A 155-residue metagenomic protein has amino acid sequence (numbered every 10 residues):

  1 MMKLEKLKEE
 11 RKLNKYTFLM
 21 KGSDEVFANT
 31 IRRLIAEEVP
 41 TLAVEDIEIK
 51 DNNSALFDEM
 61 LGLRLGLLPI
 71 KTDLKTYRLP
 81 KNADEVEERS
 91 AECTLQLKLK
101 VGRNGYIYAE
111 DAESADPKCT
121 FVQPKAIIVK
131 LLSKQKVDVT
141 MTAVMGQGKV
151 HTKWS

Functional and structural regions predicted by a protein language model:
M1-S155: Protein-protein interaction/assembly regions in multi-subunit complexes
